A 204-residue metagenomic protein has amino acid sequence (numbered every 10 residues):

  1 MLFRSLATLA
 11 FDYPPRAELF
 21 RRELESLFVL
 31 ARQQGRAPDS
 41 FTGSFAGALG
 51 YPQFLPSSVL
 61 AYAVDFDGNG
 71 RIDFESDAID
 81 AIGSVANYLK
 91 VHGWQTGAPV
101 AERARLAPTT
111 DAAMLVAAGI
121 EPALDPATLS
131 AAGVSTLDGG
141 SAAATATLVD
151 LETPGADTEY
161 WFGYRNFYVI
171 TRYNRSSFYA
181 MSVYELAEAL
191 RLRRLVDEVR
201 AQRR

Functional and structural regions predicted by a protein language model:
M1-L2: Short, small-residue-biased leader/transition segments that mark boundaries at the very start of proteins
S5, F20-L27, Y51, L55 (+3 more regions): Stable alpha-helical elements in mature extracytoplasmic
A7-F11, V29-R36, L60, V64 (+2 more regions): Sec-exported extracytoplasmic/periplasmic mature domains
T8-Q53: Phosphate/pyrophosphate-binding betaalpha-module
D39, W94-A101: Acidic/polar loop patches that form or flank catalytic/metal-binding clefts of enzymes that bind anionic ligands
G50-D65: A short mid-domain helix/strand-loop element embedded in enzyme catalytic domains that forms or borders the active-site
D65-F74: Acidic, glycine-anchored loop motifs typical of Ca2+
A104-R204: C-terminal soluble interaction/assembly domains
